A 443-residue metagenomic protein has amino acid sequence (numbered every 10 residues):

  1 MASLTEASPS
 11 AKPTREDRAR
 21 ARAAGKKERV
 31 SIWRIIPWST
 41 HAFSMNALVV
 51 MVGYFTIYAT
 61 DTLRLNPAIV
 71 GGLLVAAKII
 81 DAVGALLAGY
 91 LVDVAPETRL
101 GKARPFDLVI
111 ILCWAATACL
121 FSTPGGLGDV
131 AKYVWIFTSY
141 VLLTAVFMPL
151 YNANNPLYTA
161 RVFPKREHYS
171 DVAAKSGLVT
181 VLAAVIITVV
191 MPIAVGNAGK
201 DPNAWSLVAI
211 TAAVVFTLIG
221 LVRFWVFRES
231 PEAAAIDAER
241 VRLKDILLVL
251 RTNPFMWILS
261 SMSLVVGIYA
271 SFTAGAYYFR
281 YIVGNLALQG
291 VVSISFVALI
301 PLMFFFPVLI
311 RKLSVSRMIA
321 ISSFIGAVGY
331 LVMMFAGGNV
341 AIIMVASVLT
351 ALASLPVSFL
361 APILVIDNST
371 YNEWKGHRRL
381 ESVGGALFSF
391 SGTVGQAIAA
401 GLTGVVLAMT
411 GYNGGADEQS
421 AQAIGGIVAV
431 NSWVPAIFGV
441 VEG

Functional and structural regions predicted by a protein language model:
A2-A7, A11-G443: Membrane-embedded alpha-helical bundles of multi-pass transporters/translocases, especially carrier/permease families
